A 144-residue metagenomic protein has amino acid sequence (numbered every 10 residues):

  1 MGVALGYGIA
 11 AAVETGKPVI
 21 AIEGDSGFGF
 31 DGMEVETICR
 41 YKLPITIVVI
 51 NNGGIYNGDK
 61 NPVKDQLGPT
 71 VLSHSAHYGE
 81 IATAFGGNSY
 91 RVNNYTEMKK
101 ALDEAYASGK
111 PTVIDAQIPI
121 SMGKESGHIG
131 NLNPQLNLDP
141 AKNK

Functional and structural regions predicted by a protein language model:
M1-K144: Thiamine diphosphate
